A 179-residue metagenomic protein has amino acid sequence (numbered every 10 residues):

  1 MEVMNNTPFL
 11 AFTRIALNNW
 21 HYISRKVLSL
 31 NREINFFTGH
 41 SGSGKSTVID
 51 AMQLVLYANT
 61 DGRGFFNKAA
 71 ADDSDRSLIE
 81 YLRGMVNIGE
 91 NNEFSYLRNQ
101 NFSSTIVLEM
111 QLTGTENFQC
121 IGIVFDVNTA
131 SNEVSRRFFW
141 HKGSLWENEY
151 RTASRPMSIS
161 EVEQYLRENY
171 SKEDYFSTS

Functional and structural regions predicted by a protein language model:
M1-D174: Extreme N-terminal "head/tail" segments of very large remodeling/mechanoenzyme assemblies
